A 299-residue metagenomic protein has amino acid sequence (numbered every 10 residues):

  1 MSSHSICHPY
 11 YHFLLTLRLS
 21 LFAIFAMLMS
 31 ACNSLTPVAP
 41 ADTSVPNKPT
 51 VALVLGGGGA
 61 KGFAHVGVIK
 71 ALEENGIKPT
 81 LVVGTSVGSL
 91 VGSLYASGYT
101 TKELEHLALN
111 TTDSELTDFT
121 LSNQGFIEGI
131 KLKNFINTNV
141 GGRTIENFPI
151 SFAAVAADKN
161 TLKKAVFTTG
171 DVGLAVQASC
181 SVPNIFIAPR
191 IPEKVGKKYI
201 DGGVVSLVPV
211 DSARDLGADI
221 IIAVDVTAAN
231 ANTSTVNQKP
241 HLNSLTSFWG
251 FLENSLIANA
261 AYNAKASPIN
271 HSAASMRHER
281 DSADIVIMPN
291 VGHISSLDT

Functional and structural regions predicted by a protein language model:
S2-L21: Bacterial N-terminal signal peptides that target proteins for export
L19, A31-V82, L94-T299: Patatin-like phospholipase
M27-M29: Hydrophobic core
G84, G88: Gly/Ala-rich beta-loop-alpha elbow adjacent to hydrolase catalytic centers
S89-S93: Long, contiguous secondary-structure blocks with strong helical propensity
